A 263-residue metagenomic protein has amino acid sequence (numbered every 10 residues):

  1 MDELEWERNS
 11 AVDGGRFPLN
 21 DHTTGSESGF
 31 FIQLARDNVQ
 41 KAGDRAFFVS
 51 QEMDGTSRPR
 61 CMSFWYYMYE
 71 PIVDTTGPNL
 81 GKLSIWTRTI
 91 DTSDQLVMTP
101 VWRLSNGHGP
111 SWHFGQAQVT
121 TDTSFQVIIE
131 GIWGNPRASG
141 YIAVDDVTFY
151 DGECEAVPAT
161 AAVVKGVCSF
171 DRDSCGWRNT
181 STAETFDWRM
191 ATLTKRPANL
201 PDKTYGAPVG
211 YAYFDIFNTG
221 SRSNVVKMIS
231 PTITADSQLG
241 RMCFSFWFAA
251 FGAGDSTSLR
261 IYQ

Functional and structural regions predicted by a protein language model:
M1-Q263: Beta-sandwich/jellyroll recognition modules and their flexible linkers
